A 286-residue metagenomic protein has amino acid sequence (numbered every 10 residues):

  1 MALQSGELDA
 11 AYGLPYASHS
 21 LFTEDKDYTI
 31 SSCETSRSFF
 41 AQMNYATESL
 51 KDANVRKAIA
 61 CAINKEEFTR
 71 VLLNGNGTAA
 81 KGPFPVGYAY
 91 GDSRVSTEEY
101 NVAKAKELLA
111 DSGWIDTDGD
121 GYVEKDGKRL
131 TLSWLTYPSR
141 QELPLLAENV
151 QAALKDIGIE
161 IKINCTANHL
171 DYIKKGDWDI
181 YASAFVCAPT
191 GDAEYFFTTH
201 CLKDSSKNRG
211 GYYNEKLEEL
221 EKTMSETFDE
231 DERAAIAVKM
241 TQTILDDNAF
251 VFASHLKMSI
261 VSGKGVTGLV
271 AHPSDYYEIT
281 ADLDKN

Functional and structural regions predicted by a protein language model:
M1-S5, S20, E24, A53 (+13 more regions): Solvent-exposed, polar/charged alpha-helical surfaces in well-ordered, non-transmembrane soluble domains, broadly
M1-T47, R70: Extracellular/periplasmic solute-recognition and catalytic clefts
L3, A152-C201: Periplasmic binding protein-like
Y12-S18, K65, F84, A184-A188: Beta->alpha turn/N-cap motifs
F22-C33, Q42-A53, Y90-E107, T117-L130 (+3 more regions): Short, solvent-exposed loop/beta-turn-alpha elements that line the ligand-binding surface or hinge of extracytoplasmic
T29-S31, L135, E160-T166: General small-molecule cofactor/ligand-binding pocket signal
K51-Q151, K239, K285: Append "and occasionally in soluble cytosolic enzymes with long acidic Gly/Pro-rich linkers
S112-T136, A184, F228-G263: Bilobed periplasmic-binding protein-like "clamshell/Venus-flytrap" ligand-binding domains
